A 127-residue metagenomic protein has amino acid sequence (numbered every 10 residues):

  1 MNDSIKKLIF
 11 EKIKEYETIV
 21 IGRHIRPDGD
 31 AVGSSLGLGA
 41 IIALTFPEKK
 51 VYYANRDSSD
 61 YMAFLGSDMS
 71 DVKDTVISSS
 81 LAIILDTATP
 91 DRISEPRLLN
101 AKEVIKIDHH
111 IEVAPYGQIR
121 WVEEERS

Functional and structural regions predicted by a protein language model:
M1-S127: Replace "Mg2+/Mn2+-dependent" with "divalent metal-dependent
